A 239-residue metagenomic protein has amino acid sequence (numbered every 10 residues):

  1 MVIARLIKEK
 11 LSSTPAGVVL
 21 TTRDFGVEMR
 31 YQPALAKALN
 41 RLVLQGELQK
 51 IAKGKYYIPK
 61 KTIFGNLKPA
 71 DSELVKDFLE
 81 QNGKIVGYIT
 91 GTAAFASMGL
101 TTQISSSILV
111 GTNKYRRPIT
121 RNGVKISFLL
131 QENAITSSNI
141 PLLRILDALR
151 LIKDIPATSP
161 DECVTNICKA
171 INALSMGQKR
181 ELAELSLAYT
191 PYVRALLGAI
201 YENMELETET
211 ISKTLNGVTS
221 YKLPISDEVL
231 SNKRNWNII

Functional and structural regions predicted by a protein language model:
V2-E80: Short beta-edge/loop segments at beta->alpha junctions of small alpha/beta modules that act as binding/recognition
T21-R23, S107, D161: Short coil/turn segments at secondary-structure boundaries
L35, T90-G91, P141: Amphipathic alpha-helical interface surfaces
R41-L44, A94-A96, L100, L151: Short, intrinsically disordered, mixed-charge
I51-G54, G83-T120: Short gly/ser-rich loop at a beta-strand->alpha-helix junction or flexible surface loop bordering the NTP-binding
G83-V86, N133-I140: Structural motif
I119-L130: A short, charged helix-loop
T136-I239: Hydrophobic alpha-helical interaction segments
